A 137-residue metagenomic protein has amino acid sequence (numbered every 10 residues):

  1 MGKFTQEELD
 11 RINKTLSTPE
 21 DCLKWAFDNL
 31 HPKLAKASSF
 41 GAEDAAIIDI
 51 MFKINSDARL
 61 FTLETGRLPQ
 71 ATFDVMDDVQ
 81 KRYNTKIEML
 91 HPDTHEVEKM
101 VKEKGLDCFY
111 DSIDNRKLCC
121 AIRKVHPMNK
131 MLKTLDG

Functional and structural regions predicted by a protein language model:
M1-G137: ATP-dependent adenylation/nucleotidyltransferase module used to activate substrates
